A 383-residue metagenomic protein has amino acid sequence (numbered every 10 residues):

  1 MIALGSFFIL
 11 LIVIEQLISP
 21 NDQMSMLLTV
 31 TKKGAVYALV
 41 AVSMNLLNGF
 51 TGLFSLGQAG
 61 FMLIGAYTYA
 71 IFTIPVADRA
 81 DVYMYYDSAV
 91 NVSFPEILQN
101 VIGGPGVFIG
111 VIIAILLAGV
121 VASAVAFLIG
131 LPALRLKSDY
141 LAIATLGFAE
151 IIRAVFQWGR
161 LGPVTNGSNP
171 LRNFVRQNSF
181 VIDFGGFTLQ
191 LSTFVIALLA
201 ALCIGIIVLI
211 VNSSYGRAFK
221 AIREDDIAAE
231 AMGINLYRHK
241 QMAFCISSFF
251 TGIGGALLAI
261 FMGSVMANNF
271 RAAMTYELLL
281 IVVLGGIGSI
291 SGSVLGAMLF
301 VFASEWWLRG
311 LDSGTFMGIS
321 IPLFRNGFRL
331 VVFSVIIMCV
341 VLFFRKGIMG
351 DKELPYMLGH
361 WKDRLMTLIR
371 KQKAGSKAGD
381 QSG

Functional and structural regions predicted by a protein language model:
M1-G383: Transmembrane alpha-helices and adjacent helix-loop boundaries
